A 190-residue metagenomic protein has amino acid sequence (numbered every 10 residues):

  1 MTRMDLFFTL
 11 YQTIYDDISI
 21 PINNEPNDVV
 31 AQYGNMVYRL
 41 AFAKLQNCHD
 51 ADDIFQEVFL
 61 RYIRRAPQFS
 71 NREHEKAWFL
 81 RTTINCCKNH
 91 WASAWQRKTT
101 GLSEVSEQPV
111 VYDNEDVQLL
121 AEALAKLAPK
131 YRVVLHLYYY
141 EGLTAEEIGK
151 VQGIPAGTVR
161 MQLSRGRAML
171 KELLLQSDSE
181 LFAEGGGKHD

Functional and structural regions predicted by a protein language model:
F7, I14-R39, D52, I63: A short, charge-rich alpha-helical start-of-domain segment used by transcription regulators
F8-Y11, N89, Q96-L124, T144 (+1 more regions): Internal acidic/polar
R39, D53-L60, E73-N85: Structural recognition of an alpha-helix C-terminal capping motif at a helix-to-coil junction
Q46, E57-H74, A94: Sigma70-family region 2
P67-S70, L80-T100, D113, R165: Arg/Lys-rich amphipathic alpha helix in sigma70-family domain 2
I84, Q152-S177: DNA-recognition helix of helix-turn-helix
A92, L127, R167-G185: Short, Lys/Arg-enriched C-terminal cap helix and immediately downstream tail that follows
V134-Y138: A short pre-motif secondary-structure segment
